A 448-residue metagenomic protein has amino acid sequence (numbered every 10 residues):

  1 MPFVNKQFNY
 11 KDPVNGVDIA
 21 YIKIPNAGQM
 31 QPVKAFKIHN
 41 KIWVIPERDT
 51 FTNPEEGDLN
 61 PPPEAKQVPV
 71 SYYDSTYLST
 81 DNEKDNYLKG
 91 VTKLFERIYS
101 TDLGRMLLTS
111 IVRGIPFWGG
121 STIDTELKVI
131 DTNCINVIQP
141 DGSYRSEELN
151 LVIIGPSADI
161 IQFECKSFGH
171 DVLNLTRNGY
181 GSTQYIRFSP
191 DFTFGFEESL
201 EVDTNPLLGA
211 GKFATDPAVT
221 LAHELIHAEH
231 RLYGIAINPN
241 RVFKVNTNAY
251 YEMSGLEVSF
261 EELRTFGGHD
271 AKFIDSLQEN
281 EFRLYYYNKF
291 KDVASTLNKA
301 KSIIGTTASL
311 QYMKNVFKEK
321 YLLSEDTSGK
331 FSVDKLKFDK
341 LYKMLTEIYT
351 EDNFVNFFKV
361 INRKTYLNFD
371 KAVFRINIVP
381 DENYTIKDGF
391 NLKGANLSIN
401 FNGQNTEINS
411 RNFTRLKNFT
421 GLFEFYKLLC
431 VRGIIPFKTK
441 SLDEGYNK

Functional and structural regions predicted by a protein language model:
M1, D216-L232, K448: Active-site recognition of the HExxH zinc-binding catalytic motif
P2-S167, I348: A metal-dependent hydrolase signature that marks the N-terminal structural subdomain at the beginning of catalytic folds
V14-Q31, I42, A236-N447: Active-site or metal-binding loop neighborhoods of secreted/extracellular toxin and effector enzymes
T92-F95, V219, E262: Extracytoplasmic/secreted envelope proteins and their assembly/folding machinery, especially bacterial periplasmic
F95-D102, E224-L225, E229-Y233, H269-F273 (+2 more regions): Sec/Tat-exported extracytoplasmic proteins
T193-T220: Short pre-active-site segment immediately N-terminal to the catalytic Zn-binding motif
K212, H227-R241: Short, solvent-exposed secondary-structure capping/transition elements
